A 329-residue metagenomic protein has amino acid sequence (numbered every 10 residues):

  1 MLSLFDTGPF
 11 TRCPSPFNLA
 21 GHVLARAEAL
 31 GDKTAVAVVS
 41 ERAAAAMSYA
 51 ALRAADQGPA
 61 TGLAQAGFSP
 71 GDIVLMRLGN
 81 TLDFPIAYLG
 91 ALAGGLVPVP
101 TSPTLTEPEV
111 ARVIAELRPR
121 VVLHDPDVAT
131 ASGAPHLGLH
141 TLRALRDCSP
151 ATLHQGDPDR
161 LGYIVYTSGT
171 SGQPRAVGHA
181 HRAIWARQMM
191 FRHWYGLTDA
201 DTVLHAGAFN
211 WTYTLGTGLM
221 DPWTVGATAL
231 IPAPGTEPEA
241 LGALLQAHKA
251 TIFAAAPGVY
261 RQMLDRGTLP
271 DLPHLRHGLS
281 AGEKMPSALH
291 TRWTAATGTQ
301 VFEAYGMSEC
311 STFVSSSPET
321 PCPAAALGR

Functional and structural regions predicted by a protein language model:
G8-F17, T141-L161: Flexible, low-complexity linker/hinge segments
G31-T34, C148-Y166, Q173, G196-T202: Conserved pre-ATP/AMP-binding loop-to-beta segment of ANL
A35-T81, P85, L89, T106-A111 (+3 more regions): Conserved AMP-binding/adenylate-forming core of the ANL superfamily
A46-A50, G162-A186: Conserved AMP-binding A3 loop
R53-T61, P158, V177-T198, A206 (+2 more regions): Conserved structural elements of the adenylate-forming
A60, I73, G79-V99, P103-E107 (+5 more regions): A short helix-loop-beta submotif of the ANL/AMP-binding
W185-T202, T212-T251, R266: Conserved AMP-binding/adenylation subdomain of ANL enzymes
A250-A255, L264-A325: Gly/Ser/Thr-rich phosphate-binding loop
